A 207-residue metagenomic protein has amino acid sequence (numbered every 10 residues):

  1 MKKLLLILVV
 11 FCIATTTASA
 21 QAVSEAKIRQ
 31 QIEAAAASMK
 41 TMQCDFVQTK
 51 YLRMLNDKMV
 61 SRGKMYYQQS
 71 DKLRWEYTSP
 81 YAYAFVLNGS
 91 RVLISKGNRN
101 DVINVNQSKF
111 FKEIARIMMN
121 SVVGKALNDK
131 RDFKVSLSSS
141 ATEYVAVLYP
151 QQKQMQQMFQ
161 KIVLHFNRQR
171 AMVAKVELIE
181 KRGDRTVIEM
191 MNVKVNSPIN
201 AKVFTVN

Functional and structural regions predicted by a protein language model:
M1-L4, A20: Positively charged n-region of N-terminal signal peptides that target proteins for export
L4-A14: Sec-dependent N-terminal signal peptides
S19-D57, K202-N207: N-terminal leader/targeting segments and the immediate start of mature chains
A22, I103, A126-N207: Gly/Pro-enriched, hydrophobic low-complexity segments that function as extracytoplasmic propeptides/linkers
A36, E113-L127: Short, solvent-exposed helix-to-loop capping segments enriched in aromatics
C44-F46, R62, K161, M190: Extended beta-sheet lipid-handling architectures
F46, L73-Y77, V92-S95, A146-L148 (+1 more regions): Short hydrophobic/aromatic-rich beta-strand segments that constitute the beta-sheet cores of beta-sandwich/beta-barrel
K64-R116, T186: An acidic-aromatic
